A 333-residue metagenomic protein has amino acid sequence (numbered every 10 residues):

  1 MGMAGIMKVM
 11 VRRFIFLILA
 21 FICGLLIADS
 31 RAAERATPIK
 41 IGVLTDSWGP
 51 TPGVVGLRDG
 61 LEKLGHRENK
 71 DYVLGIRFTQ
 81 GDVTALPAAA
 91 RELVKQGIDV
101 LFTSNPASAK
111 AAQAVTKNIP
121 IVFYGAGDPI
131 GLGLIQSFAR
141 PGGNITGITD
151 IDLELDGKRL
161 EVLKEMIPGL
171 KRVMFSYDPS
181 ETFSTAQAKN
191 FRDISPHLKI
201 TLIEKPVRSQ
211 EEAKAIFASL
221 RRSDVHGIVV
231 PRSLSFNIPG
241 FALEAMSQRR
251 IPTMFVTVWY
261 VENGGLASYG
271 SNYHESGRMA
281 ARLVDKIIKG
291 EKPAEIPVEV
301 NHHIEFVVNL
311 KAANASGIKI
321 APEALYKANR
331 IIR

Functional and structural regions predicted by a protein language model:
M1-R333: Short hydrophobic alpha-helices and adjacent helix-cap/hinge residues
